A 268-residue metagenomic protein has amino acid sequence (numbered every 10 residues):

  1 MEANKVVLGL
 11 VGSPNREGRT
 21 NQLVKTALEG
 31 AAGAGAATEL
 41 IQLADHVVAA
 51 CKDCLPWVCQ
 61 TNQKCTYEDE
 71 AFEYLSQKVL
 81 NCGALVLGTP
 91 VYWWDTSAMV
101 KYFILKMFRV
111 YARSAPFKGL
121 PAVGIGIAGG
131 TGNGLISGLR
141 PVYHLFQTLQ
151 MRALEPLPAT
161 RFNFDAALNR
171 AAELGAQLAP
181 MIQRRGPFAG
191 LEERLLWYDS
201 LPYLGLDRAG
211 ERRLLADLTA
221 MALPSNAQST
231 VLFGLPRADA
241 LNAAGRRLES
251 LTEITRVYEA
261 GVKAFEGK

Functional and structural regions predicted by a protein language model:
M1-T89, W94-R109, R113, A172 (+2 more regions): N-terminal beta1-alpha1-beta2 submodule of the flavodoxin-like/Rossmannoid cofactor-binding fold
L8-L10, V123, F164: Conserved hydrophobic packing residues within short motifs/helices of P-loop NTPase cores of ABC-family ATPases
P14-E17, V91-W93, A128-G132, A159-F164: Short histidine/acidic/glycine/proline-rich micro-motifs that form metal- and phosphate-coordinating active-site loops
T20-N21, S97-K101, L135-L139, F164-L168: Conserved strand-to-helix beginnings and helix N-cap segments that scaffold or border functional pockets
L87, T131-I136, N169-L174: A general structural signal for short secondary-structure boundary/capping elements
A98, A112-P158: Short, glycine-/small-residue-rich phosphate/pyrophosphate-handling segment
I104, L139, Y143, L168 (+1 more regions): Hydrophobic, well-ordered secondary-structure segments
L145-D165, N169, Q177-I182: A charged, well-structured terminal subsegment
